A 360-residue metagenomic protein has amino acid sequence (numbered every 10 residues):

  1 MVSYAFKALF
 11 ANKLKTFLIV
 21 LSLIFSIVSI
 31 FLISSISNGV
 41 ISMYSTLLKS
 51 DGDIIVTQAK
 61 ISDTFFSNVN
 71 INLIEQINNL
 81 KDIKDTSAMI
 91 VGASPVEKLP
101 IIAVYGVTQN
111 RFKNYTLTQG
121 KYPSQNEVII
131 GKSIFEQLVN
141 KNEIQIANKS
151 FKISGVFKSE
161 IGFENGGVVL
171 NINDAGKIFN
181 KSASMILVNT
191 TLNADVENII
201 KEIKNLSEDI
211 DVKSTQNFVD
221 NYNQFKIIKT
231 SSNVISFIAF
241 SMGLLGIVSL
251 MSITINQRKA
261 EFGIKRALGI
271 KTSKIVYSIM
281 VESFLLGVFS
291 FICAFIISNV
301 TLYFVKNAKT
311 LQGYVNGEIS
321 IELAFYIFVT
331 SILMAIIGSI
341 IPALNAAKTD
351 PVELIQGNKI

Functional and structural regions predicted by a protein language model:
S3-A5, N12, L323-I360: C-terminal membrane-exit region of the final transmembrane helix in multipass inner-membrane proteins
N12-V40, K226-G263, F284-C293, L333-I337: Hydrophobic alpha-helical transmembrane segments of multi-pass inner-membrane transport and secretion
V28-I102, K201-N205: Hydrophobic, regular-secondary-structure patches
V40, Y44, D195, I199-M242 (+4 more regions): Peri-transmembrane interface segments
I54-K60, F135, V156-S159, N180-S214: A short beta-strand structural signal in non-transmembrane regions
M89-I90, P100-T108, Y115-N173, K181: Hydrophobic secondary-structure segments that place a key small or acidic residue at a functional site
A239, S252-T254, A260-K306, Y326 (+3 more regions): Transmembrane alpha-helical interface segments in multi-pass membrane proteins
T301-F325, K359: Short juxtamembrane loops and helix-capping segments at transmembrane helix boundaries of multi-pass membrane proteins
